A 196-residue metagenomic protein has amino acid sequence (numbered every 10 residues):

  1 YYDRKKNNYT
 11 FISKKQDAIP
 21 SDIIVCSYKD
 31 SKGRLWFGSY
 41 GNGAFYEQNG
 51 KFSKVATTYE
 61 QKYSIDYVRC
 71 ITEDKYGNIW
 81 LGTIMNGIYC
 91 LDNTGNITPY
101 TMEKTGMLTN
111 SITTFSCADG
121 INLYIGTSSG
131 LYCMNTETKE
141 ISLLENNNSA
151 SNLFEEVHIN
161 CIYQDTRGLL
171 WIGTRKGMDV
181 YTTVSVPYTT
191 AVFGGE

Functional and structural regions predicted by a protein language model:
Y1-E196: Carboxylate-rich, polar loop motifs that coordinate divalent cations or form catalytic acidic clusters
